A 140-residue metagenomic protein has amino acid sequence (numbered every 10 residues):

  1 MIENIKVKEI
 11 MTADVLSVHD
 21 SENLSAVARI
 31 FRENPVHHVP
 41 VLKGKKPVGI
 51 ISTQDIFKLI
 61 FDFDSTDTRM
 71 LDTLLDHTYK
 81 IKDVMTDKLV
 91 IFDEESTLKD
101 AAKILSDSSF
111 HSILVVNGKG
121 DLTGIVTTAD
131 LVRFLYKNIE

Functional and structural regions predicted by a protein language model:
M1-D14, S52-V90, T97, A102-S106 (+1 more regions): Tandem CBS (Bateman) regulatory domains
D14-S17, K46-P47, I91, D121: Short, flexible active-site loop motifs that bind/organize anionic cofactors or intermediates
V18-P35, V41-L42, I91-S109, V115-V116 (+2 more regions): The conserved cystathionine-beta-synthase
F31-N34, V39-D55, L105, I113-A129: A glycine-centered beta-loop-beta connector
